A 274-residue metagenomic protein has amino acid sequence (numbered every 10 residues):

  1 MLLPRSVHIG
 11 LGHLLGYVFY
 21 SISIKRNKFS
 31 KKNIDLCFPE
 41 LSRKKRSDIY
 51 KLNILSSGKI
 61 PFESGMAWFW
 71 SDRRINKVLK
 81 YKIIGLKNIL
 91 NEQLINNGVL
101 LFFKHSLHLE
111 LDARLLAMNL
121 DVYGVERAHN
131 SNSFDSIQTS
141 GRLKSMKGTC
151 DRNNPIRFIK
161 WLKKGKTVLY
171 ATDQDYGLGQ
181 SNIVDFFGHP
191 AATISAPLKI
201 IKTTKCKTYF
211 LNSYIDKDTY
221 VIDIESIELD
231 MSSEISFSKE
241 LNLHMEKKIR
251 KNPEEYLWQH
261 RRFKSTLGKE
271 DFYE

Functional and structural regions predicted by a protein language model:
M1-L100, D135-I137: Membrane-anchoring hydrophobic helices of lipid-metabolizing enzymes
L2, C37-E40, N119, K144 (+1 more regions): Alpha-helical structural context
K28, L109-E110, D135-S136, P155-I156 (+2 more regions): Residue-level marker for well-ordered alpha-helical positions
I34, R142, I200-I201: Structural element of the ATP-grasp superfamily
K44, K51, N91-I95, M118 (+1 more regions): Non-catalytic C-terminal accessory region of glycerolipid acyltransferases and related lyso-lipid remodeling enzymes
K45, S64-G65, H105-L107, K248-N252: Juxtamembrane/interfacial segments around transmembrane helices
L79-I83, S131, D151-R152, P190-A191 (+1 more regions): A conditional alpha-helix N-cap/helix-loop micro-motif detector
I95-N153, L178-D185: Catalytic core of membrane glycerolipid acyltransferases/transacylases, capturing the structured, soluble-facing
